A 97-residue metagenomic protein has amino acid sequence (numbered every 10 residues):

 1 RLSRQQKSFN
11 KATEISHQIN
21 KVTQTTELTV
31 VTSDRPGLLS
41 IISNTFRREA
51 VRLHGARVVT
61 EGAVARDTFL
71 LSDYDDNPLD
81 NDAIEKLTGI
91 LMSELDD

Functional and structural regions predicted by a protein language model:
R1-D97: Regulatory modules associated with amino-acid/nitrogen control
